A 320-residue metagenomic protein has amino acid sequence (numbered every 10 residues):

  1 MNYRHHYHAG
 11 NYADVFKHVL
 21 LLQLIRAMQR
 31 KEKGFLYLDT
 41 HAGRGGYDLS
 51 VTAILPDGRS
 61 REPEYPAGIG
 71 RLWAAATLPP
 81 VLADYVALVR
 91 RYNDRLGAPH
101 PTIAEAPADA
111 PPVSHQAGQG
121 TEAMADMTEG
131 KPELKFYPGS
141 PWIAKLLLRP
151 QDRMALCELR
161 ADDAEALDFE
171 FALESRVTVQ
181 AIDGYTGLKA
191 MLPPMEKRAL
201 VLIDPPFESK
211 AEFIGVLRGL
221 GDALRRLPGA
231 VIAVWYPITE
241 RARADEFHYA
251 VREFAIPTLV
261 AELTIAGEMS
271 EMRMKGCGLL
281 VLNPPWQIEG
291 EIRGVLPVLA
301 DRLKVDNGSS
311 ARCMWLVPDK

Functional and structural regions predicted by a protein language model:
M1-K320: Class I S-adenosyl-L-methionine-dependent methyltransferase catalytic core
